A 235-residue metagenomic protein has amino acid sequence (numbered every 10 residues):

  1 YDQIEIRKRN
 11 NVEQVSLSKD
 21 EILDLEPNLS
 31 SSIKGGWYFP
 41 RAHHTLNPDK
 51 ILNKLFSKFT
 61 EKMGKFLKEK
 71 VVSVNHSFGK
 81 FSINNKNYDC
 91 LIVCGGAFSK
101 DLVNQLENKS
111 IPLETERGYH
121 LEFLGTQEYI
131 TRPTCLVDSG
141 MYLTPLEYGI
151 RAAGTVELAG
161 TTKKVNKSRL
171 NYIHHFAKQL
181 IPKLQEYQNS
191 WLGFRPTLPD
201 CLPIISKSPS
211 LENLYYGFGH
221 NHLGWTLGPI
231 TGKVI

Functional and structural regions predicted by a protein language model:
Y1-K19: Dinucleotide-binding Rossmann-like beta1-alpha1 core, especially the glycine-rich loop that anchors the ADP
E5-I6, L29-I83, Y88-C90: Helical element adjacent to the flavin cofactor pocket in flavoenzyme catalytic cores
E13-V15, K65, E186, N213: Conserved beta-strand segments of alpha/beta enzyme cores
S18-K19, L67-K70, N75, Q188-W191: Short loop/edge segments at beta-strand edges and connector loops that shape dinucleotide/nucleotide cofactor-binding
H43, G140, L158-T161, Y215-G228: Glycine-rich phosphate/pyrophosphate-binding beta-alpha loops
V74, D89-N213: Active-site substrate-recognition segment that forms the wall of the catalytic cavity or substrate channel
G228-I235: Internal hydrophobic alpha-helix adjacent to the cofactor/substrate pocket in enzyme cavities
